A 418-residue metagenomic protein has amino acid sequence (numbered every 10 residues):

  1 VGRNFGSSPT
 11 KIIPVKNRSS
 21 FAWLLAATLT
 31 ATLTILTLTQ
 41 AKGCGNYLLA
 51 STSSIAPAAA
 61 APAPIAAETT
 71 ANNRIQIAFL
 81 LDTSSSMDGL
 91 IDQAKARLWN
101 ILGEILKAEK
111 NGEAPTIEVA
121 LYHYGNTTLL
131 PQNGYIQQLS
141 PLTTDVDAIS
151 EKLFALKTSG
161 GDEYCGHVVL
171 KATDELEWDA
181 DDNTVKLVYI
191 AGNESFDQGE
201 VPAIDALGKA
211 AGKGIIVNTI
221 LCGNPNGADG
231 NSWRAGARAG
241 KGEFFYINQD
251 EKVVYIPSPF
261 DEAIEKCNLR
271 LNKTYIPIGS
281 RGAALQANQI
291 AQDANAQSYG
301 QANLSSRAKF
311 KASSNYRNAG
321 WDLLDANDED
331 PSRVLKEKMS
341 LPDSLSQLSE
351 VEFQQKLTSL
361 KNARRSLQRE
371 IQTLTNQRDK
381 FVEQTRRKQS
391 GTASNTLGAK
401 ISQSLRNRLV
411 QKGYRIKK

Functional and structural regions predicted by a protein language model:
V1-R18: N-terminal secretory signal peptides that target proteins for export/translocation
G6-T10, Q138, A283-Q286, L304: Intrinsically disordered, low-complexity, compositionally biased regions/tails
I12-I13, L29-T32, G212: Composition-driven recognition of long, C-terminal low-complexity regions enriched in serine/threonine
S19-A22, L38-E251, S258-P259, E329-K338 (+5 more regions): Divalent cation-coordinating acidic motifs and surrounding scaffolds that mediate Ca2+/Mg2+/Mn2+/Zn2+-dependent binding
L25-T37: Hydrophobic membrane-insertion alpha-helices, especially the h-region of bacterial N-terminal signal peptides
R234-R333: A post-motif C-terminal structural segment
